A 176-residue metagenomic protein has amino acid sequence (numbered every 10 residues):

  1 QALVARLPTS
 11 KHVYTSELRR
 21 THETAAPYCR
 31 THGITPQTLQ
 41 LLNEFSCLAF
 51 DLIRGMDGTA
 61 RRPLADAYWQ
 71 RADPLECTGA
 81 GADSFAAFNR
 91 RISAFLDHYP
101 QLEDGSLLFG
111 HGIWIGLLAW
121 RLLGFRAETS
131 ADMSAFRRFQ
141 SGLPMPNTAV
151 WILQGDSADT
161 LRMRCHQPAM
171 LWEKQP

Functional and structural regions predicted by a protein language model:
Q1-Q37: Active-site-proximal alpha-helix that buttresses catalytic centers in soluble enzyme cores
V4-A5, N89-P100: Generic structural signal for well-ordered alpha-helical scaffold segments
R6, T31, H98, R121-F125: Active-site catalytic microenvironments for nucleophilic, acid-base chemistry
K11, L102-G112: Generic beta-sheet signal
S16-L18, L41, I92, L108-I113 (+1 more regions): Short, well-ordered beta-to-alpha junction loops that form the rim of enzyme active sites and present histidine/acidic
T21-T24, F45-L48, I115-L118: Short catalytic/ligand-binding loop motif for oxyanion handling, primarily in non-cytosolic enzymes, centered on
R30-S93, G142: Phosphate-handling substructures
I34-Q37, E44-T59, W120-P176: Acidic, low-complexity terminal tails and accessory targeting/binding regions of phosphate-metabolizing enzymes
